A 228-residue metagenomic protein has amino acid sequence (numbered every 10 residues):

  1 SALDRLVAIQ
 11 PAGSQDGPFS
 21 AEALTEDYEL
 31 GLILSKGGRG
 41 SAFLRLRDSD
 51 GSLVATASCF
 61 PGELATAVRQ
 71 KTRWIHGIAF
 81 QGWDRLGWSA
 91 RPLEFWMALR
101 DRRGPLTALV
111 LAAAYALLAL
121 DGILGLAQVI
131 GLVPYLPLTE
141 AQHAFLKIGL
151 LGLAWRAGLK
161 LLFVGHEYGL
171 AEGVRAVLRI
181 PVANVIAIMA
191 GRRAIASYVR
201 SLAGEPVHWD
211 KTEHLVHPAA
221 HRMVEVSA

Functional and structural regions predicted by a protein language model:
S1-A98, R102, P206-H208, V216-A228: Non-transmembrane catalytic domains and loops of membrane-associated enzymes and transporters that build or traffic
R103-S201: Membrane-embedded multi-pass helical conduit in multi-pass membrane proteins, especially envelope-biosynthetic
Y198-E213: Short linear, low-complexity motifs centered on an aromatic residue
